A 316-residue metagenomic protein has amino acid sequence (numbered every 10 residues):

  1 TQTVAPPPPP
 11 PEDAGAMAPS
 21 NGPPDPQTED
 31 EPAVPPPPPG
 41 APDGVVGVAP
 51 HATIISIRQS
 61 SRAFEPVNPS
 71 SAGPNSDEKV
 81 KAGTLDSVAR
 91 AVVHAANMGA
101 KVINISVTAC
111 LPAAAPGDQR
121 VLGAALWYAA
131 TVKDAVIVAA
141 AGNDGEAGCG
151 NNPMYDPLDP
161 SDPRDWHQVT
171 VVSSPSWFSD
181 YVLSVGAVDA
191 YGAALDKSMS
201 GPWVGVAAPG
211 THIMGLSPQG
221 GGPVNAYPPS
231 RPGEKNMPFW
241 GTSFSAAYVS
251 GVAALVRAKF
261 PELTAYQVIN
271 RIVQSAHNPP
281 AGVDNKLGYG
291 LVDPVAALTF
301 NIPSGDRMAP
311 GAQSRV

Functional and structural regions predicted by a protein language model:
T1-K81, Y181, S200-W203, A258-R271 (+1 more regions): Subtilisin-like serine protease catalytic core
P7-V34, V93, N97-V102, K133-V136 (+3 more regions): Topogenic and prosegment regions of secretory-pathway hydrolases and membrane enzymes
P11, E78-D86, P116-R120, V169 (+3 more regions): Soluble non-cytosolic domains of exported or imported proteins
P50-I55, N97-I103, T131-I137, S179-S184 (+2 more regions): Loop/turn elements at helix/coil->beta-strand transitions in domains of secreted/extracellular proteins
D77-A100, L122: Catalytic-core regions of hydrolytic enzymes
H94, M98, S106, Y128-V132 (+3 more regions): Structured segments of extracytoplasmic/periplasmic soluble domains in secreted or envelope-associated proteins
A109-G205, H212-A246: Substrate-binding/specificity loop regions of serine endopeptidase catalytic domains, predominantly subtilases
G210-L287, L291: Hydrolase catalytic cores
